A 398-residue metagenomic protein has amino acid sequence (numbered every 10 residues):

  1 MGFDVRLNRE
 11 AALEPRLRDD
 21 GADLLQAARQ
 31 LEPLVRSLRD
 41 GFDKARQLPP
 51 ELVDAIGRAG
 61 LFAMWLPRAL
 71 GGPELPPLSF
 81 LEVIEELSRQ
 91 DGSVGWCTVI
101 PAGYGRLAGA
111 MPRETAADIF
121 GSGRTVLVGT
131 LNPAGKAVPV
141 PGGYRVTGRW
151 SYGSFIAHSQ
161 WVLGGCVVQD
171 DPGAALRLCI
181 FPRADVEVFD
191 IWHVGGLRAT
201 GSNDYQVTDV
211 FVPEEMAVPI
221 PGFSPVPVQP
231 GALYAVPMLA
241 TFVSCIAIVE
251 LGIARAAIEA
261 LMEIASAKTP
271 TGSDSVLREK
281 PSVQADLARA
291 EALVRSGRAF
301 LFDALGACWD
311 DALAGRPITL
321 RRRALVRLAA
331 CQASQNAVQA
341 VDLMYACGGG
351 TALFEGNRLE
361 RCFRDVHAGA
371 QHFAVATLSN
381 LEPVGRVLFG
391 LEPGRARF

Functional and structural regions predicted by a protein language model:
M1-R89: A generic N-terminal leader/anchor concept
R29, G252, A288-R295, R327 (+3 more regions): Generic structural signal for well-ordered, non-transmembrane alpha-helical segments in soluble/cytosolic regions
R36, D40-D43, S296-Q332, Y345-L353: C-terminal helix-coil-helix/basic helical segment that borders enzyme active sites and/or dimer interfaces and provides
L48-R58, A63-S159: Glycine-rich flavin
R149-V186, D190-I191, G201: DPxDG-like acidic metal-binding loop motif
G195-G196, S202-V294: Glycine-rich beta->alpha junctions and the first turn(s) of the following alpha-helix
Q339-A346, T377-L381: Short segments within alpha-helical structural elements
G350-F398: Glycine-rich phosphate/cofactor-binding loops in nucleotide/flavin-utilizing enzymes
